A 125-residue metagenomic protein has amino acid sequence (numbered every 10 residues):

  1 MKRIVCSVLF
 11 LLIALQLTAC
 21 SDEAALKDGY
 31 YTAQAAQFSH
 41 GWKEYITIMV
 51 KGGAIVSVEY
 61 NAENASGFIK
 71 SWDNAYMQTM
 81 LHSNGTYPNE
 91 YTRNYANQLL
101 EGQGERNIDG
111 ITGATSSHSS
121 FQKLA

Functional and structural regions predicted by a protein language model:
M1-I4: Positively charged n-region of N-terminal signal peptides that target proteins for export
L15-A19: C-terminal motif of bacterial Sec signal peptides marking the signal peptidase cleavage site
D22-A125: Active-site- and interface-proximal helix/loop "cap" or "latch" segments in soluble metabolic and energy-transducing
